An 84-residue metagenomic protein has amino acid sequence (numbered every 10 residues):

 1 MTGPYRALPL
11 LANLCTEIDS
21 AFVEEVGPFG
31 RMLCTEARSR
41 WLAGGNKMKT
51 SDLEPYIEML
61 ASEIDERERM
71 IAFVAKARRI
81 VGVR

Functional and structural regions predicted by a protein language model:
M1-R84: Acidic, Ser/Thr/Pro-enriched low-complexity segments and adjacent helix/loop capping patches that create flexible
